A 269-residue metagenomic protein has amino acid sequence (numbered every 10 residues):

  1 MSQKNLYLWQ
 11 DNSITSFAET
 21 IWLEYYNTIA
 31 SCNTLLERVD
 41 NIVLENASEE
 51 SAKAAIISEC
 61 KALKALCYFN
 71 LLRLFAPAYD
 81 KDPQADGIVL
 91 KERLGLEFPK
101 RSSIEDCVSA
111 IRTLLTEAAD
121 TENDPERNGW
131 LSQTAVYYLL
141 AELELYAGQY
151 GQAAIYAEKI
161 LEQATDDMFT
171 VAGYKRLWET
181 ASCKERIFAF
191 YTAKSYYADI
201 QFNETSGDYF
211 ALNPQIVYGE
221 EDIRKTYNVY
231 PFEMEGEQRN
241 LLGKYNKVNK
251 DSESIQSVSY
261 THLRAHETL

Functional and structural regions predicted by a protein language model:
S2-L74, D120-D124, V248-S257: Conserved, well-structured interaction surfaces
V39, L115, E122, Q163-A164: Alpha-helical junction/boundary sensor with strong preference for TPR arrays
S48-K53, L74-S109: Short coil/linker segments at helix-helix boundaries
A154-S259: Hydrophobic-face positions in mid-chain alpha helices that act as interaction patches
T261-T268: Conserved small/polar residues in nucleotide/adenosyl-binding loops
